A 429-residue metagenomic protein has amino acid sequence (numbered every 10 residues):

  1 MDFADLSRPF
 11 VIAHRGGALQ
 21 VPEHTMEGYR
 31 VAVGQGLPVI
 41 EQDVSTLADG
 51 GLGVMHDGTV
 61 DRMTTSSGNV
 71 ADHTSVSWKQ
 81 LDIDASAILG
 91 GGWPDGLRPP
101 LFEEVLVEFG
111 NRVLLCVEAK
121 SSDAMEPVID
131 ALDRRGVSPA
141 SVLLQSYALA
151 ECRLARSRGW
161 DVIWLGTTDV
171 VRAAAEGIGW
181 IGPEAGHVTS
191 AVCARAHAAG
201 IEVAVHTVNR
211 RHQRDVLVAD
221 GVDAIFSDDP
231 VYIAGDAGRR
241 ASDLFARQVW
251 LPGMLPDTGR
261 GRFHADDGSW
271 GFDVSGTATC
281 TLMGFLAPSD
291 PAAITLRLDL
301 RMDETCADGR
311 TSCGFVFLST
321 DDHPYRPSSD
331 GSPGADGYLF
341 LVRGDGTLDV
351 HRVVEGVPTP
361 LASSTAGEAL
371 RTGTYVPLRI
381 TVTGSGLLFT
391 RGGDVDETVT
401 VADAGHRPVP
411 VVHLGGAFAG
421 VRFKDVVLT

Functional and structural regions predicted by a protein language model:
M1-A265, A292-I294, S385-L388: Phosphate-group recognition and catalysis centered on beta-loop-alpha active-site segments
S45-D49, L341-D345, T381-T383: Short beta-strand micro-motifs enriched in acidic
T46, S121, L300-E304, S319 (+2 more regions): Short beta-strand segments enriched in hydrophobic/aromatic residues within well-folded beta-rich domains
V203, L298, R371-R391: Short tryptophan-centered beta-strand motifs in secreted/extracellular beta-sheet-rich domains of glycan-recognition
D273-H351: Secretory/extracellular carbohydrate-interaction modules and structurally similar beta-sandwich "look-alikes"
R352-P377: Short, aromatic/His-centered strand-loop micro-motif at the edge of beta-sheets
E355-V357, G392-D396: Change "in extracellular beta-sheet-rich domains … of secreted and cell-surface proteins" to "in beta-sheet-rich domains
V399-D425: Flexible glycan-contacting loops in extracellular carbohydrate-active proteins
